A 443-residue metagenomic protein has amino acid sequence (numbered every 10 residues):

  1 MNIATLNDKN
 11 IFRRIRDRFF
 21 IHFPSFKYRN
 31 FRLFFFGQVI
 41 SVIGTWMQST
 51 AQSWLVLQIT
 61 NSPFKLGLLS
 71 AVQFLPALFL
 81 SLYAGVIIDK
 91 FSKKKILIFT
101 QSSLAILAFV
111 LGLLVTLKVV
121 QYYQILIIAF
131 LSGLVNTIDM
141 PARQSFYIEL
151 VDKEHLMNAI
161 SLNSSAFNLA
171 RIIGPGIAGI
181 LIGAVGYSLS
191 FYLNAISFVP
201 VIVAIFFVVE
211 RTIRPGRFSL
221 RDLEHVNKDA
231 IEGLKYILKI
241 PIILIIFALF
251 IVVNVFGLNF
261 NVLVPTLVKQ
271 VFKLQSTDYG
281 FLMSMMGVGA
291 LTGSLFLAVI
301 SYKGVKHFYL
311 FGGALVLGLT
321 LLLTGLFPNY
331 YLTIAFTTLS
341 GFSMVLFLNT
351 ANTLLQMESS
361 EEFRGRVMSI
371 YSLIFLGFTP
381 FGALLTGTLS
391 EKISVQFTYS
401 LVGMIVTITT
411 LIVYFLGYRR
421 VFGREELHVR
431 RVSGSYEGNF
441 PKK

Functional and structural regions predicted by a protein language model:
I3, F79-Y83, K90, I96 (+6 more regions): C-terminal transmembrane bundle of multi-pass solute transporters/carriers
L6-F31, R211-F247, V432-K442: Juxtamembrane intracellular "pre-TM" segments in multi-pass secondary transporters
S25, R29, T60-F64, T116-V120 (+8 more regions): Juxtamembrane/transmembrane-helix boundary motifs in multi-pass membrane proteins
R32-Q52, S70-I88, S92-L107, Q124-G183 (+10 more regions): Substrate-agnostic recognition of the 12-TM MFS/MFS-like secondary transporter fold
M47-P63, V262-S276: Short amphipathic helix-loop junctions that connect adjacent transmembrane helices in Major Facilitator Superfamily/SLC
L57-G67, F109-A129, D152-E154, N158 (+4 more regions): Membrane-interface helix-capping segments at transmembrane helix termini in multi-pass transporters
Q58, L114-L117, Q121-Q124, R211-P215 (+2 more regions): Juxtamembrane transmembrane-helix termini
S145, E149, Y187, F191-L223 (+1 more regions): Helix-loop junctions on the cytosolic side of multi-pass membrane transporters, especially the intracellular loop
